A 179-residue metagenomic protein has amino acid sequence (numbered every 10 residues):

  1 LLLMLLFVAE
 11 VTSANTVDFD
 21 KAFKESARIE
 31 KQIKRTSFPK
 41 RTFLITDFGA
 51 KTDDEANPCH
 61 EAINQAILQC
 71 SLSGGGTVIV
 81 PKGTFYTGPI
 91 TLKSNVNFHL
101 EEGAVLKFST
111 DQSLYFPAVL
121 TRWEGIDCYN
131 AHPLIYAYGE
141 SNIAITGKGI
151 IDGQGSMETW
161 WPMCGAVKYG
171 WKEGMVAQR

Functional and structural regions predicted by a protein language model:
L5-I79, T84-N97, E101-R179: Extracellular "leader-to-stem" segments immediately downstream of a signal peptide or signal-anchor in secreted/lumenal
